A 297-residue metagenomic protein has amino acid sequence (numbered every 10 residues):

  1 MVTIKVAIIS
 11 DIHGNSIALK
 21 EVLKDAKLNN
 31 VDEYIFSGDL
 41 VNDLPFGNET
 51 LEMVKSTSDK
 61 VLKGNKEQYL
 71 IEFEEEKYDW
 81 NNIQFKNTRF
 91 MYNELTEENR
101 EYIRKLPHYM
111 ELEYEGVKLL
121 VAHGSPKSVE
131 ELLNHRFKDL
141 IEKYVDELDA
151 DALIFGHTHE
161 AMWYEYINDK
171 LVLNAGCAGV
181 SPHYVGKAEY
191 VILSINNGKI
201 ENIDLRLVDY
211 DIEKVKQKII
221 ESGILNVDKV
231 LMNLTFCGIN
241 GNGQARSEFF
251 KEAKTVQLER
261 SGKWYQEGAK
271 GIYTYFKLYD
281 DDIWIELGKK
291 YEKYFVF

Functional and structural regions predicted by a protein language model:
I4-H13, K118-S125, V172-G176, D204-L205: Active-site-proximal beta-strand elements of phosphoester/diester hydrolases
I4-Y102: Core catalytic region of metal-dependent phosphoesterases/phosphodiesterases, especially metallo-beta-lactamase-like
S10-I12, G38-L40, N65-Q68, G124 (+3 more regions): Active-site metal-binding loops of divalent metal-dependent hydrolases
A26-V31, Y114, D146-D149, I192: Glycine-rich phosphate-binding loop signature in dinucleotide/nucleotide-binding domains
I103-I141, V145-L148: Internal, conserved structured core segments that host functional sites
G124, E130-N134, Y164-I167, Y184-K187: A short secondary-structure junction signal
L140-A152, G156-Y166, K170-A178, A188-Y190: Anionic-ligand binding region
I167-A175, G179-F297: Acidic, His/Gly-rich catalytic cores of divalent-metal-dependent hydrolytic chemistry
